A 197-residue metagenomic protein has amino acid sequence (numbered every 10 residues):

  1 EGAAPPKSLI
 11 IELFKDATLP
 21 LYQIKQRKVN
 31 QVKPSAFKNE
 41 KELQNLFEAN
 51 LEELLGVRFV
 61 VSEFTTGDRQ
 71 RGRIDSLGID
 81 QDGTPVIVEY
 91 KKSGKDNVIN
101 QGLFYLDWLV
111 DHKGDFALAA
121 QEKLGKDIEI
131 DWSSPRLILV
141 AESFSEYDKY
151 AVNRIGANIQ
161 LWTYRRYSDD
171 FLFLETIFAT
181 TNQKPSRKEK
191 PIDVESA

Functional and structural regions predicted by a protein language model:
E1-G2: Intrinsic, low-complexity polybasic segments
P6-A197: Charged, terminal alpha-helix-loop-beta segments that serve as non-catalytic nucleic-acid engagement and/or assembly
